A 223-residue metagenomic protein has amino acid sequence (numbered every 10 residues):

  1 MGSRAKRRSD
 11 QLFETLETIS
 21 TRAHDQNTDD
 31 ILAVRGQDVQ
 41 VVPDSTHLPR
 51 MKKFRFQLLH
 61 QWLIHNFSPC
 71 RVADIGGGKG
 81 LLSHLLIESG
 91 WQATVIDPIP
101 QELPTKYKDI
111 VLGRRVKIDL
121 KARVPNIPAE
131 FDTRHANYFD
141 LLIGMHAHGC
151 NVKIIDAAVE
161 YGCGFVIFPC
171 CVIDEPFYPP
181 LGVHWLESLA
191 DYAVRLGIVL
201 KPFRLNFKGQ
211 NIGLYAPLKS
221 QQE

Functional and structural regions predicted by a protein language model:
G2-A73, L81-H84, E88-S89, P104: S-adenosyl-L-methionine
G78: Conserved glycine-rich SAM-binding loop
Q92-P98: Conserved SAM-binding motif I beta-strand of class I
Q101-F139: S-adenosyl-L-methionine
N137-K153: A short SAM/SAH-binding and catalytic strip from SAM-dependent methyltransferases
I154-G164: A short glycine-rich, Lys/Arg-flanked "PGG" loop and its adjoining helix->strand segment in the class I
G162-P176: Conserved beta-strand signature within the Rossmann-like core of class I S-adenosyl-L-methionine
Y178-E223: Active-site capping/gating segments
